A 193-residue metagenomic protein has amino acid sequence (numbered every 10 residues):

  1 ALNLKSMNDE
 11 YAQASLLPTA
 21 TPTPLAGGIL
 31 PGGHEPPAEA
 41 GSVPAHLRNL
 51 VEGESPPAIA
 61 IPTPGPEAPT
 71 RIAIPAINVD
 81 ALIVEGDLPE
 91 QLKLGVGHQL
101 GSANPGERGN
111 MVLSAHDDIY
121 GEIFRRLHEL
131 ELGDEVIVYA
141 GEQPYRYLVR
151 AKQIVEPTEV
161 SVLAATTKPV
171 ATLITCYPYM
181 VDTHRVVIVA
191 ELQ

Functional and structural regions predicted by a protein language model:
A1-Q193: Solvent-exposed, non-transmembrane regions of membrane-associated and secreted proteins
